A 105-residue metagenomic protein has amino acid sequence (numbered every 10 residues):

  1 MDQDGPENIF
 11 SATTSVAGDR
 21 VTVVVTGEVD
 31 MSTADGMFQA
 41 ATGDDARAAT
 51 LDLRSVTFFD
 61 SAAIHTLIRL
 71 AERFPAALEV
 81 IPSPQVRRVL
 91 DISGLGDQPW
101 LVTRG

Functional and structural regions predicted by a protein language model:
M1-A62, T66-G105: STAS-like cytosolic regulatory interaction modules
